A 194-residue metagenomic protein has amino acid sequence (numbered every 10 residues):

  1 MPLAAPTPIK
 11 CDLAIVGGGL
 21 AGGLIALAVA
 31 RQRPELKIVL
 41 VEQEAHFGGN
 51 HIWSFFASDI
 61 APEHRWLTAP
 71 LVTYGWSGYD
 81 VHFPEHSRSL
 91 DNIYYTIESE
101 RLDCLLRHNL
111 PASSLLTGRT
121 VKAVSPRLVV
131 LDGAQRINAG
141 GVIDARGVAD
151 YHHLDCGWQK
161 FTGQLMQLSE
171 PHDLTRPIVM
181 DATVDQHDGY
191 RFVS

Functional and structural regions predicted by a protein language model:
P2-L40: N-terminal Rossmann-like FAD-binding beta1-loop-alpha1 element of flavoenzymes
P6-K10, T73-G75, H82, N109-P111 (+2 more regions): Flexible, charged surface loops at secondary-structure boundaries
K10, E35, W76-G78, G189-F192: A structure-centric signal for secondary-structure junctions around beta-strands
G18, A28, Q32, N109-S194: Predominantly flavin-linked oxidoreductase catalytic cores and closely associated redox partners
G22, F47, Q186: Flexible, glycine-rich phosphate/dinucleotide-binding loops and adjacent beta-alpha linkers at cofactor/substrate
G22, Y74, S99-D103, Q159 (+1 more regions): A structural signal for well-ordered alpha-helical scaffolds and beta->alpha junctions
A28, Q32, V39-E85, R101: N-terminal FAD cofactor-binding segment of flavoenzymes
S87-H108, A145: Short beta-strand to alpha-helix junction loop
